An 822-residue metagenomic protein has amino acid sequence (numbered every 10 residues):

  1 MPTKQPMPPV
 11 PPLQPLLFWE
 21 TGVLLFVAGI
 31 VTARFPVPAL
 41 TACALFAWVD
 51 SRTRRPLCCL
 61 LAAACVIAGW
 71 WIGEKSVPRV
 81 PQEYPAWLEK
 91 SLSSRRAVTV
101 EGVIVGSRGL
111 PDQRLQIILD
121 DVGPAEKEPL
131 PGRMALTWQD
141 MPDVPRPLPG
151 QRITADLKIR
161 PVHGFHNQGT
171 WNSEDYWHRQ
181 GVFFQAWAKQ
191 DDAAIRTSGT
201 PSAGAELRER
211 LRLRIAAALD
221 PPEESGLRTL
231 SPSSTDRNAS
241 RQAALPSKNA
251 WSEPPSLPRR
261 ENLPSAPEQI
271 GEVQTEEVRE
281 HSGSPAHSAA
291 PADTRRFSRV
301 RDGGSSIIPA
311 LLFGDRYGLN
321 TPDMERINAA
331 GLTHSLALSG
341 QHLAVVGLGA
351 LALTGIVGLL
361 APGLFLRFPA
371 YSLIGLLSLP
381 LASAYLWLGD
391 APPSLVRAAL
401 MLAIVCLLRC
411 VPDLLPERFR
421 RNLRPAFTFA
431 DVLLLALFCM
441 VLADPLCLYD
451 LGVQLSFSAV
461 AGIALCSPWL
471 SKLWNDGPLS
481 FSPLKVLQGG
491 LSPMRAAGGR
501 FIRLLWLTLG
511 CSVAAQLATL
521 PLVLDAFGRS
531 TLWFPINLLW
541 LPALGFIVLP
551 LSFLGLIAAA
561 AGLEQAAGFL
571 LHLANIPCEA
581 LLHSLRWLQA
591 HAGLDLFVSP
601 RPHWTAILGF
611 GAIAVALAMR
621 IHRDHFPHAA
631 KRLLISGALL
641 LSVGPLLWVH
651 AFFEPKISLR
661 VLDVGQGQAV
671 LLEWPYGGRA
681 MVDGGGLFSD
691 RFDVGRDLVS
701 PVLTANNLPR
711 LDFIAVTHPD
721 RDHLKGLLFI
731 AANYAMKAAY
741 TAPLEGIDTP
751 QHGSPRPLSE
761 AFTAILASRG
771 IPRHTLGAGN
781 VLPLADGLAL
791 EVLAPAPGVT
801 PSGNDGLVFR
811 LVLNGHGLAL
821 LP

Functional and structural regions predicted by a protein language model:
P2-P12, W70-H334, D697-T704, R710 (+5 more regions): Membrane-interface helix/helix-cap signal primarily in integral membrane proteins
T3, T21, R52-L57, N320-F534 (+2 more regions): Hydrophobic alpha-helical transmembrane segments in multi-pass membrane proteins
L13-D50, D450-V453, F457, A566-R620: Membrane-embedded alpha-helical segments of integral membrane proteins
T53-W87, G644-H650: Transmembrane alpha-helices and immediately adjacent membrane-cytoplasm interface residues in multi-pass integral
G102, L157, L311, S339 (+13 more regions): Divalent metal-coordination and catalytic microenvironments
A194-S202, R295, A329, A497 (+3 more regions): Membrane-interface amphipathic/re-entrant loop segments adjacent to transmembrane helices in multi-pass membrane
R316, D413-L423, V441-L442, L446-Y449 (+2 more regions): Core dinuclear metal-dependent hydrolase active-site scaffold
L711-D722: Metallo-beta-lactamase
